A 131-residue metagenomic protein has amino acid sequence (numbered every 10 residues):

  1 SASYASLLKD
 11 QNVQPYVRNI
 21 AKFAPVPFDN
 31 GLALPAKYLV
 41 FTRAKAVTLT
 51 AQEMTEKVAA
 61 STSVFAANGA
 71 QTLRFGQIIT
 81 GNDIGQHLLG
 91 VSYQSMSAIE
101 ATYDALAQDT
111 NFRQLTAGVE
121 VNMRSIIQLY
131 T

Functional and structural regions predicted by a protein language model:
S1-T131: Short S/T/G/P-rich N-terminal loop/turn motif that feeds into the first structured element of a domain
